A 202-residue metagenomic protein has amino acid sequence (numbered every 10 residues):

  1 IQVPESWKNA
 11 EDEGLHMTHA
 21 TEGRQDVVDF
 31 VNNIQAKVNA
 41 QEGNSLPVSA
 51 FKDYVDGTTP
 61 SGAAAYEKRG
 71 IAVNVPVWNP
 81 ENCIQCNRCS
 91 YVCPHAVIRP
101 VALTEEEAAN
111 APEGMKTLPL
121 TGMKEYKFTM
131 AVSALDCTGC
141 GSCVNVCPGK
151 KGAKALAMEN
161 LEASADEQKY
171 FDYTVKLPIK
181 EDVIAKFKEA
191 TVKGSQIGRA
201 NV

Functional and structural regions predicted by a protein language model:
I1-A131, D136, V144-N201: Ferredoxin-type iron-sulfur electron-transfer modules and their immediate structural context
